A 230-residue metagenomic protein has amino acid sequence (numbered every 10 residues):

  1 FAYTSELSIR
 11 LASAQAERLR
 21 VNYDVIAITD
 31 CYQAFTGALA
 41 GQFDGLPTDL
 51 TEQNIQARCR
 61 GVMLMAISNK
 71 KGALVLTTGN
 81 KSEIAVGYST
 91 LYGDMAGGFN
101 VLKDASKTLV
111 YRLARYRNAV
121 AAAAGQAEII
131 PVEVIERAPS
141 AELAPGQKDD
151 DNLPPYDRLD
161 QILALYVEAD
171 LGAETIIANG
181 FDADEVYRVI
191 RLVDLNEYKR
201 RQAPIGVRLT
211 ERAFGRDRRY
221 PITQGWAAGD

Functional and structural regions predicted by a protein language model:
F1-D230: ATP/NTP-dependent adenylation/nucleotidyl-transfer catalytic domains that generate, transfer, or process NMP-activated
